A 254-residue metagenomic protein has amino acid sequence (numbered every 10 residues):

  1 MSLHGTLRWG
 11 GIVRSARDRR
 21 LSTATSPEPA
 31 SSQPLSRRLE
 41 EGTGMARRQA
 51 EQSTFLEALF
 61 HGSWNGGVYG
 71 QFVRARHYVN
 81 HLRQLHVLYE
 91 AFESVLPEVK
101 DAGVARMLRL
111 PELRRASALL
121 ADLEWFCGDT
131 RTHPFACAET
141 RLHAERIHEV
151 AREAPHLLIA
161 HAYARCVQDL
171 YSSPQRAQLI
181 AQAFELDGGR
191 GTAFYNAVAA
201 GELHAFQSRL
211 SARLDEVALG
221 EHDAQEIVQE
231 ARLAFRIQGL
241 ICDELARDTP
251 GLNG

Functional and structural regions predicted by a protein language model:
S2-G254: Metal- and O2-centered redox machinery and metal/ROS homeostasis
